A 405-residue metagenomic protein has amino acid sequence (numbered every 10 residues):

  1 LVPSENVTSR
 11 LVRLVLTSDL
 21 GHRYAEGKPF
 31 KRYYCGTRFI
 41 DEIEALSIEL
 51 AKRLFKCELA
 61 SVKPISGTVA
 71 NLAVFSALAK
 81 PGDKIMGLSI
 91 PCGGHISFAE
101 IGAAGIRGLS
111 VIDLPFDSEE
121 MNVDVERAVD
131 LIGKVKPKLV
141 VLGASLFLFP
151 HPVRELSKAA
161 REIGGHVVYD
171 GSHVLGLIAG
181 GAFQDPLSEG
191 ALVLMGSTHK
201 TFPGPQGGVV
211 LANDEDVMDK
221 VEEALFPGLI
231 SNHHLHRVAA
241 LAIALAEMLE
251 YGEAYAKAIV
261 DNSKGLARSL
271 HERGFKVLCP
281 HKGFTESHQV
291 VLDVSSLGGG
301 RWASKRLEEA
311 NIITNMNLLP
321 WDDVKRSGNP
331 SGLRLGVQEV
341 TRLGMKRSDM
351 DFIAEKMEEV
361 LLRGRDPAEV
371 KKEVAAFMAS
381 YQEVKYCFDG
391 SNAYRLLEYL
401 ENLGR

Functional and structural regions predicted by a protein language model:
L1-K31: N-terminal "arm"/small-domain region of PLP-dependent enzymes with the aminotransferase-like
P3-E5, E247, Q289-S296, T341-L343: Short, well-ordered beta-strand elements within core beta-sheets of diverse protein domains
V15, T37-L54: Active-site-flanking structural segment that lines cofactor/substrate pockets
H22-P29, P137, M218-E223, V238-E247 (+3 more regions): Short acidic (Asp/Glu) and glycine-rich catalytic loops that position anionic groups and cofactors
L46-K276, V294, V337: Conserved PLP-enzyme active-site core in the AAT-like
L245, A256, V260-S304, T314-N329: Conserved small-domain helix->loop->beta segment predominantly found in fold-type I
D261, R326-R405: PLP-dependent enzyme catalytic core of the Aspartate aminotransferase-like
A310-T314, L361: A common structural junction motif
